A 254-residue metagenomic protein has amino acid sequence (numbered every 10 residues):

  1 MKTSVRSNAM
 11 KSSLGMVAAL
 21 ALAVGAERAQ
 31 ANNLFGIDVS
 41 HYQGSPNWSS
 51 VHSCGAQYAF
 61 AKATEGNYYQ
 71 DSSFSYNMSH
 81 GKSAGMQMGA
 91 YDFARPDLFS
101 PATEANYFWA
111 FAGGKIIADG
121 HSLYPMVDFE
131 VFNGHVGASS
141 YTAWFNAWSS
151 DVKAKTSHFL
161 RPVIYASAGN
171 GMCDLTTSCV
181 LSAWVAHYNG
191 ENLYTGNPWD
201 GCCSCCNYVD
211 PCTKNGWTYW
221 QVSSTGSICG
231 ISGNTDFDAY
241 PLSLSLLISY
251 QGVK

Functional and structural regions predicted by a protein language model:
K2-L14: Bacterial N-terminal signal peptides that target proteins for export
S4-V5, A19, A29: N-terminal targeting leaders of exported, membrane, and organelle-targeted proteins
S13-A23: Bacterial N-terminal signal peptides
G25-A31: Sec/Tat signal peptide C-region and signal peptidase I cleavage site
N32-F159: Substrate-binding cleft of extracellular glycoside hydrolase catalytic domains
N32-H41, S49, T176-K254: Functionally critical loop-and-helix segments that line ligand-binding/catalytic clefts of soluble enzyme domains
Y68, D97, G171, N192 (+1 more regions): Flexible, glycine-rich phosphate/dinucleotide-binding loops and adjacent beta-alpha linkers at cofactor/substrate
D119-N207: Catalytic domains of cell-wall/extracellular-matrix polysaccharide-remodeling enzymes, centered on de-N-acetylation
